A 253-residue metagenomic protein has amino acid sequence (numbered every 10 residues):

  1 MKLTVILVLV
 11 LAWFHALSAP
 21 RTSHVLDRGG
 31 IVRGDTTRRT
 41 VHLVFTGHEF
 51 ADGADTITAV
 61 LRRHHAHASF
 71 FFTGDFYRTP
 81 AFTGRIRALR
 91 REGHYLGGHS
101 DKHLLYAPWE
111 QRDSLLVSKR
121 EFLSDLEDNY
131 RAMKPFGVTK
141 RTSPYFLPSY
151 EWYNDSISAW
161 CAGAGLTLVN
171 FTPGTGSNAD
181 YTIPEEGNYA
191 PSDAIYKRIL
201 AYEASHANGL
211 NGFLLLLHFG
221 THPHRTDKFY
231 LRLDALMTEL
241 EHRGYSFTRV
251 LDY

Functional and structural regions predicted by a protein language model:
M1-V44, E49-H65, T83, D193-A194 (+2 more regions): N-terminal pre-catalytic segment of deacetylase/amide-hydrolase enzymes
R28-G30, F82-T83, M133, A201-E203: A generic local structural motif
T40-V41, R62-A190, N208-T221: Metal-dependent polysaccharide deacetylase catalytic core of the NodB/CE4 family, i.e., the active-site-bearing domain
A51-D52, T79-P80, D155, P223-Y230: Loop/helix-junction capping segments adjacent to catalytic residues or to phosphate/diphosphate-binding pockets
D52-D55, S124-R131, K197, L231: Short, contiguous clusters of charged residues that form electrostatic/catalytic patches at enzyme active sites, used
T58, Y130, K134, S158 (+2 more regions): Non-transmembrane alpha-helical segments in soluble domains of secreted/periplasmic/extracellular proteins
N188-Y202: A polyampholytic, Gly/Pro-enriched intrinsically disordered region
I199-L251: Catalytic grooves of carbohydrate-active enzymes
